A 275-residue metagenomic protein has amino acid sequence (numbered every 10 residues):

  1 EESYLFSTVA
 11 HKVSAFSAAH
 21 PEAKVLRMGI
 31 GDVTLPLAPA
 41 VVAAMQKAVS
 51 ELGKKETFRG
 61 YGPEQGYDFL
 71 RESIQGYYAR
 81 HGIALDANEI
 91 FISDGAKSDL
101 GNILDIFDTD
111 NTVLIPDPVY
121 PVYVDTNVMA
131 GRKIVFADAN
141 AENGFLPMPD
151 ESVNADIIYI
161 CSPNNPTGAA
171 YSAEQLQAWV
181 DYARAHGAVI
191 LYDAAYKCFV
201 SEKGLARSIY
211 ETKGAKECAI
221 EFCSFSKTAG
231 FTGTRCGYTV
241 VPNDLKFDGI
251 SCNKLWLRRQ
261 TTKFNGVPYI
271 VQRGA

Functional and structural regions predicted by a protein language model:
E2-D94, N102: N-terminal small-domain helix-loop-helix segment of the aminotransferase-like
H20, A130, A185-H186: Helix C-cap/helix->beta junction micro-motif
K24, T112, K133, D156 (+2 more regions): Proline-centered loop/turn at the N-terminus of a beta-strand
T34-A38, P166-A169, C198-F199, A229-T232: Short catalytic/ligand-binding loop motif for oxyanion handling, primarily in non-cytosolic enzymes, centered on
E56-D181, K197-T212: Conserved core of the PLP fold type I
T212-A275: Conserved core segment of the aminotransferase class I/II
